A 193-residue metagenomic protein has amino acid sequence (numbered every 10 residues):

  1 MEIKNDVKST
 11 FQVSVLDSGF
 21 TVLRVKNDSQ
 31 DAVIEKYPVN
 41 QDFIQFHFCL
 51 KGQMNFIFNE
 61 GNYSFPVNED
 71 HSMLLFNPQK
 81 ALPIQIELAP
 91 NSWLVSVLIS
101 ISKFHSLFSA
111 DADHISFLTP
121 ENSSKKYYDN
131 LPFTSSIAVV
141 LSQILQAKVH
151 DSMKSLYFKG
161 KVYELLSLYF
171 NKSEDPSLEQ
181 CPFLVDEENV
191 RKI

Functional and structural regions predicted by a protein language model:
E2-S116: N-terminal regulatory/effector-sensing and dimerization cores that precede helix-turn-helix DNA-binding domains
V7-S9, N59, I115-P120, V139-S142 (+1 more regions): Short amphipathic alpha-helical segments, especially helix-boundary/capping motifs
L50-N55, M73-N77, N122-Y127, S135 (+1 more regions): Short, surface-exposed, polar/charged, turn-prone segments marking secondary-structure boundaries
F104-L107, D111-S123, Y127-L141: A short mid-domain helix/strand-loop element embedded in enzyme catalytic domains that forms or borders the active-site
L131-Q146, K159-F170, D175-I193: A short, Lys/Arg-enriched amphipathic alpha-helix from helix-turn-helix/homeodomain DNA-binding modules
S152-Y157: Short, solvent-exposed positions on alpha-helices
